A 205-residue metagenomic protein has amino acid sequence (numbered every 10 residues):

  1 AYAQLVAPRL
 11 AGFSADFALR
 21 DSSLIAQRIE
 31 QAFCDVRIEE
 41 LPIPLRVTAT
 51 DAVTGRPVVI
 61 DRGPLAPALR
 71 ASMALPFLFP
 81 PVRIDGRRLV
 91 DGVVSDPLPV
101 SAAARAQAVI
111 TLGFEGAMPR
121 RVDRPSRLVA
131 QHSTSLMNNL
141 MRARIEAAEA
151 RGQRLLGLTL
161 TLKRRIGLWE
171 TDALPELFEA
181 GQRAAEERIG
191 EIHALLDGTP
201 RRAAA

Functional and structural regions predicted by a protein language model:
A1-A205: Patatin-like phospholipase
